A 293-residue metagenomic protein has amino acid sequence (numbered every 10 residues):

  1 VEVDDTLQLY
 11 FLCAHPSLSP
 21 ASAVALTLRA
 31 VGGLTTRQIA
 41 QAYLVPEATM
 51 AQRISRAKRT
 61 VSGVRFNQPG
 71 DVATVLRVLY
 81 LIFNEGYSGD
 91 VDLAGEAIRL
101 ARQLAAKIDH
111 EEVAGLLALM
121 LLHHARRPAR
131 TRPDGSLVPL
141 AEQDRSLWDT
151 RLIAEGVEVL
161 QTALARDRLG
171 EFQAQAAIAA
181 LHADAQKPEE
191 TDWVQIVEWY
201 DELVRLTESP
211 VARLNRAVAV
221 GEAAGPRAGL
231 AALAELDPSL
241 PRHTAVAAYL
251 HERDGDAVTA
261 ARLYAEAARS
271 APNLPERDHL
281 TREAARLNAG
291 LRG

Functional and structural regions predicted by a protein language model:
V1-Q38, V45-D201: Amphipathic helix-loop-helix modules that constitute alpha-helical solenoid scaffolds
A101, I108, D167, Y200 (+4 more regions): Alpha-helical junction/boundary sensor with strong preference for TPR arrays
E112, E171, Q175, V211-A212 (+2 more regions): Start-of-helix register in tetratricopeptide repeats
H124, K187-E190, A223, D254 (+1 more regions): Structural motif corresponding to the intra-repeat A-B loop/turn of tetratricopeptide repeats
A223-R227, R286-G293: Alpha-helical linker/edge segments of TPR/alpha-solenoid repeat scaffolds and analogous pre-/post-domain helices
